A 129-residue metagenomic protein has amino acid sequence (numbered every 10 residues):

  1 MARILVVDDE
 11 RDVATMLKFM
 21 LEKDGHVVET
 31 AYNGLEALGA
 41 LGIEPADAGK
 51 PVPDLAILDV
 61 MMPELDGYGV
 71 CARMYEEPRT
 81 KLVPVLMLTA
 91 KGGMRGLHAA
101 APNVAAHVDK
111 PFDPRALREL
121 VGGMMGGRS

Functional and structural regions predicted by a protein language model:
T15-K23: Charged docking surfaces used in two-component/phosphorelay signaling
T30-L55: Acidic, metal-coordinating helix/loop segments flanking the phosphotransfer/catalytic sites of two-component signaling
P51-D54, R79-P84: His-Asp phosphorelay/catalytic-motif detector in bacterial-type signaling
D59, T89: Active-site residues of response regulator receiver
M62: Receiver (REC) domain active-site loop signature in two-component systems and cognate sites in sensor histidine kinases
F112-V121: C-terminal output helix
